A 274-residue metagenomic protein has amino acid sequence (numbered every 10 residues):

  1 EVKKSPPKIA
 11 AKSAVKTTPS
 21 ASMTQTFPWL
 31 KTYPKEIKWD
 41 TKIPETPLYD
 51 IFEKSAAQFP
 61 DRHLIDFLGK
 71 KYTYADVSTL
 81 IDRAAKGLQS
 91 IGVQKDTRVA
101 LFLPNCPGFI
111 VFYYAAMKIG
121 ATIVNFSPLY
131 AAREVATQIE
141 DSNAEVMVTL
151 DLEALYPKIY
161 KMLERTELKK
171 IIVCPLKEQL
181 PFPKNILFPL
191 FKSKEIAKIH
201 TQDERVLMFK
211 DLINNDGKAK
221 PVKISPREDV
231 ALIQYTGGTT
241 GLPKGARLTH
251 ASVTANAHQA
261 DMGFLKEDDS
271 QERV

Functional and structural regions predicted by a protein language model:
E1-E45: Flexible, non-catalytic linker and terminal segments flanking ANL/adenylate-forming cores
E1-S5, I9, A14-T18, K118-D211: Structural core segment of the AMP-binding/adenylate-forming
I43-P44, E53, H63-C106, I110-Y114 (+1 more regions): Conserved AMP-binding/adenylate-forming core of the ANL superfamily
T73-A75, K223, A231-H258: Conserved AMP-binding A3 loop
V77, V99, A116, M147 (+3 more regions): Conserved S/T- and glycine-rich ATP-binding loop of Class I adenylate-forming
L80-R83, I213-D216, A246-D268, V274: Conserved structural elements of the adenylate-forming
F109-M117, I123, V253, A260: Short hydrophobic alpha-helical segments of the AMP-binding
A197-Y235, L242, K266-V274: Conserved pre-ATP/AMP-binding loop-to-beta segment of ANL
